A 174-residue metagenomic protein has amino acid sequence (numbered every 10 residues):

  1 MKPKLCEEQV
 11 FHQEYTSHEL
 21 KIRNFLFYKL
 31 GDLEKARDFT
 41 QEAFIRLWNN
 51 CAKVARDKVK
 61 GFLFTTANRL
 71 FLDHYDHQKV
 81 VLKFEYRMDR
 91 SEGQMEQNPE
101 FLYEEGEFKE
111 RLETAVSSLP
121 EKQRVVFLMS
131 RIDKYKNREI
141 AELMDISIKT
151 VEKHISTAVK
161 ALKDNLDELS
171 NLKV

Functional and structural regions predicted by a protein language model:
M1-N24, Y28, R37: A short, charge-rich alpha-helical start-of-domain segment used by transcription regulators
M1-V10, L82-E85, E142-L143, V159-V174: C-terminal edge and immediately downstream basic/flexible tail or linker adjoining helix-turn-helix-like DNA-binding
H18, H154-T157, A161: Residues within the DNA-recognition helix of helix-turn-helix
D38-I45, D57-R69: Structural recognition of an alpha-helix C-terminal capping motif at a helix-to-coil junction
N68-E85: Arg/Lys-rich amphipathic alpha helix in sigma70-family domain 2
V81-L102: Internal acidic/polar
S117, E121, D133-T150: Helix-turn-helix DNA-binding module
V126-S130: A short pre-motif secondary-structure segment
